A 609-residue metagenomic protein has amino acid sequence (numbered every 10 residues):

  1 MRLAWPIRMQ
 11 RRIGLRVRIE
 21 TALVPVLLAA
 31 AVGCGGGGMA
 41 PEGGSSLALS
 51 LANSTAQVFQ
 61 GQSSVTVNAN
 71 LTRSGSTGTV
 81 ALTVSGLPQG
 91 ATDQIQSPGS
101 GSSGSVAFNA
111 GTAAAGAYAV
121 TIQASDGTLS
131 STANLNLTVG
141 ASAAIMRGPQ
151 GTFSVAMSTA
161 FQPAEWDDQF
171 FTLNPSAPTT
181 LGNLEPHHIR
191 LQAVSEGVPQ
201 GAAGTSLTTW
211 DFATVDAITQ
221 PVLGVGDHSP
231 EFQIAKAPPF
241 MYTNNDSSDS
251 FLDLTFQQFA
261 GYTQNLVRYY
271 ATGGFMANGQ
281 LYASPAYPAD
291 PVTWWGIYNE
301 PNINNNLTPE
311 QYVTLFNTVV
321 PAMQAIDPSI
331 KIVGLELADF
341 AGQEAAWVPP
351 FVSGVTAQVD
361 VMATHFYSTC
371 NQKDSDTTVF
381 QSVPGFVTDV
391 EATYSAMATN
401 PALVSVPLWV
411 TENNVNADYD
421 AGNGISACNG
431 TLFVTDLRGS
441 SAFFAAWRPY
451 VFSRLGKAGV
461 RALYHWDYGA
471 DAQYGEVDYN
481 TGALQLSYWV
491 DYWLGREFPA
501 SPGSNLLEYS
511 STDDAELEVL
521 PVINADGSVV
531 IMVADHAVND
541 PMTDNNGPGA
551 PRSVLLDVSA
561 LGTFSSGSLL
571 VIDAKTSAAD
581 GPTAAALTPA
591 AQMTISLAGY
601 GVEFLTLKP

Functional and structural regions predicted by a protein language model:
G36-S142: Long beta-sheet-rich domains in secretory-pathway and surface-associated proteins
S142-L181, E185-Q192: Boundary/entry segment of secreted carbohydrate-active catalytic domains
L181-V379: Substrate-binding cleft and catalytic face of glycoside hydrolase catalytic domains, especially the flexible beta-alpha
F275-A286, V320-E344, Y394-Y419, V460-D471: Aromatic-lined carbohydrate-recognition surfaces of secreted/lumenal glycan-active proteins
C370-A427: Glycoside hydrolase catalytic-domain groove-lining segments
N414-E518, A525: Aromatic/acidic polysaccharide-binding cleft in carbohydrate-active enzymes
T512-T563, Y600-F604: Carbohydrate-binding surface patches
A586-P609: C-terminal beta-strand-rich structural cap/linker in extracellular carbohydrate-active enzymes
